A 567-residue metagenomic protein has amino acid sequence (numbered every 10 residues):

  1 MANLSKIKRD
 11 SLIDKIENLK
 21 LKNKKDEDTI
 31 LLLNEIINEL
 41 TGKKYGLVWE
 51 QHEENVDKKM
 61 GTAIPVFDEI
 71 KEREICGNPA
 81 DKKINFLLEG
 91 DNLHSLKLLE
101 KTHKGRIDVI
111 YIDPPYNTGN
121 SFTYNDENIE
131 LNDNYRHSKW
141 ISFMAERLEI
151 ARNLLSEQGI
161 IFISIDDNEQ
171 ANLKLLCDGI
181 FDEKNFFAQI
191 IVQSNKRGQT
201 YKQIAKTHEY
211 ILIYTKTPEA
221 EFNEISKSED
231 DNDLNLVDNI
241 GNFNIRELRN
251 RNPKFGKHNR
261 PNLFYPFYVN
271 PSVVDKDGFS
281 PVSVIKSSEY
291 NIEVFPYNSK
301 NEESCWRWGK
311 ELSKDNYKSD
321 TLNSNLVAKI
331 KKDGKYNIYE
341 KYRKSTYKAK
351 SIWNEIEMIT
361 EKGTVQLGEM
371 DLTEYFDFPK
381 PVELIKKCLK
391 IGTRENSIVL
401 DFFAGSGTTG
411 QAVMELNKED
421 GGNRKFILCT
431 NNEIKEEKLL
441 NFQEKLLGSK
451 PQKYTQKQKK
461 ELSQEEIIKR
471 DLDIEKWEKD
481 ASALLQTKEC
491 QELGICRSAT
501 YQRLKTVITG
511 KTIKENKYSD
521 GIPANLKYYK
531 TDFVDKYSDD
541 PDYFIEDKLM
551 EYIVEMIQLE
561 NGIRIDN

Functional and structural regions predicted by a protein language model:
M1-Y111, G119-W140, E146, K453-D471 (+2 more regions): DnaQ-like (DEDDh/DEDDy) 3′-5′ exonuclease domain used for proofreading and 3′-end trimming on nucleic acids
K25-L32, T217-D371: Active-site-adjacent helix-turn-beta-strand microarchitecture at beta-sheet edges that either contains or buttresses
C76-K101, E361-N396, E415: Glycine-rich adenosyl-nucleotide cofactor-binding module
G105-T123, C177, V399-V413: Conserved proline-anchored active-site loop of SAM-dependent methyltransferases that bridges a beta-strand
D108-R136, N354-E355, I359-G368, K425-I427 (+1 more regions): Metal-dependent catalytic core segments for phosphate chemistry
D133, H137-I141, N168-Q170, F378-I508: Conserved S-adenosyl-L-methionine
H137-I190, C496-I513: Conserved Class I SAM-dependent methyltransferase catalytic core
M144, E157-Q158, D167-N232: Signature of N6-adenine DNA methyltransferases within the class I
